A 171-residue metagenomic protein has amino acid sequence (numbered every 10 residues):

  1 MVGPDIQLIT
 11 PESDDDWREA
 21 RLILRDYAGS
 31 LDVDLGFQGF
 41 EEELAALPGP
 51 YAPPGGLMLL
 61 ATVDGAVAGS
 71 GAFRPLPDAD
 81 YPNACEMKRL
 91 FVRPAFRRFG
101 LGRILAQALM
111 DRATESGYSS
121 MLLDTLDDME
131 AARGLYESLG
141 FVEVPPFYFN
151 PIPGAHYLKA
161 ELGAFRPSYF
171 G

Functional and structural regions predicted by a protein language model:
D5-Q7, S119-L139, E143-G171: C-terminal "cap" of GNAT-fold acetyltransferases
L8-K88, R93-P94, A106-A108, R112 (+2 more regions): Acetyl-CoA-dependent GNAT
D14-R18, F99, E130: Loop/helix-junction capping segments adjacent to catalytic residues or to phosphate/diphosphate-binding pockets
R93-A95, F99, D127-D128: Active-site acidic-Proline motif in GNAT/NAT acetyltransferases
F99, R103, Q107: Residues forming the Rossmann-fold NAD(P)(H) cofactor-binding site
A106, A113-D124: Conserved GNAT acetyl-CoA-binding A-motif
